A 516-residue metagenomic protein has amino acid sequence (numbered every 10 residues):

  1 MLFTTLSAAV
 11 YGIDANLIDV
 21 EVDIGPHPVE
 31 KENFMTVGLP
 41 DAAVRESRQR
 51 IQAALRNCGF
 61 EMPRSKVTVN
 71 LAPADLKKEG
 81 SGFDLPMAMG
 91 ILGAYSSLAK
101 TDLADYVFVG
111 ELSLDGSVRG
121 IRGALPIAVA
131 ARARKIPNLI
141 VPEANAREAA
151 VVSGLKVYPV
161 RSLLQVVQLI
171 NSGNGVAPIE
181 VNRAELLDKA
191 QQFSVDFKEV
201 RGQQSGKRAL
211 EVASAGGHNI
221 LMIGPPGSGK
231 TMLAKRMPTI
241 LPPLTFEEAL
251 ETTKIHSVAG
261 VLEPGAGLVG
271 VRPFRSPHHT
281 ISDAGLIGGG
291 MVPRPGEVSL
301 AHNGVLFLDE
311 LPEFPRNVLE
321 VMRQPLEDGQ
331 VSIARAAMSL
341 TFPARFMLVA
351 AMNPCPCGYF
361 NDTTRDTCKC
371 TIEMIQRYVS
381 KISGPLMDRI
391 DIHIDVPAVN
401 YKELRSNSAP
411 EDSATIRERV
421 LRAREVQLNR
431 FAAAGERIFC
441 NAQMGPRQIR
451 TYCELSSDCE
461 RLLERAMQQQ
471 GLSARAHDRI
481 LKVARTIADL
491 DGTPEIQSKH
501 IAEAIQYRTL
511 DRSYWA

Functional and structural regions predicted by a protein language model:
M1-L221, P225-T231, A334, A476-H477 (+2 more regions): Peripheral, non-AAA+ core regions of ATP-driven protein-machinery
M35-R48, E61-P63, N70-G80, V292-P293 (+1 more regions): Basic, amphipathic alpha-helical bundle interface domains used for macromolecular binding and assembly
L114, L306-F307, E313-F314, Y401: Residues immediately C-terminal
N174-V212, G216, P243-V298: P-loop NTPase nucleotide-binding/switch module
L221-E263, D328: Walker A/P-loop
G224, G288, E310: The Walker A (P-loop) glycine that initiates the GxxxxGKT/S ATP-binding motif of P-loop NTPases
N303, D309-E310, V321: Walker B catalytic acidic pair
